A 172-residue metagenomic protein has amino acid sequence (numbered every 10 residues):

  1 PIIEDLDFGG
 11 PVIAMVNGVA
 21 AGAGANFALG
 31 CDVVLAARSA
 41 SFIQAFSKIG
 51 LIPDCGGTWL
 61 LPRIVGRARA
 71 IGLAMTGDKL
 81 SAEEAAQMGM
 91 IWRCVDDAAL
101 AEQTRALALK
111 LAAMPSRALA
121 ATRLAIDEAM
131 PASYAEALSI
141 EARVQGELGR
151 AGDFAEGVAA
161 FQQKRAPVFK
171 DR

Functional and structural regions predicted by a protein language model:
E4-L119, R143, E147-A151, A155-A159 (+2 more regions): Crotonase-fold acyl-CoA enzyme core
I126: Active-site-adjacent beta-strand/loop module that shapes the phosphate/pyrophosphate-binding cleft
S133-L138: Short beta-strand->loop
